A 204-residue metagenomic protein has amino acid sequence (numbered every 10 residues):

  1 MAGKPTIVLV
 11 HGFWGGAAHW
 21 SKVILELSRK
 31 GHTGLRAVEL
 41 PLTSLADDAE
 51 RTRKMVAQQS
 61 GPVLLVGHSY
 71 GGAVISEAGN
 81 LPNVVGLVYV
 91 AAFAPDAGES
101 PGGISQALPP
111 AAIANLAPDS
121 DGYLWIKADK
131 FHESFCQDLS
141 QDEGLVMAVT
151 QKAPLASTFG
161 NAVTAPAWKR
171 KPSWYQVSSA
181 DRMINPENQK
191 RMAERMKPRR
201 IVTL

Functional and structural regions predicted by a protein language model:
A2-A46, V63, E77: Conserved HGGG/HGGXW glycine-rich cap/lid loop of the alpha/beta-hydrolase fold
A46-V63: Conserved acidic catalytic loop of the alpha/beta-hydrolase fold
D48-A49, K152-L204: Conserved serine/cysteine hydrolase catalytic core
V66-G71, I75: Gly/Ala-rich beta-loop-alpha elbow adjacent to hydrolase catalytic centers
N80-A128, L155-T164, I184, K190: Flexible "cap/lid" loop of the alpha/beta hydrolase fold
D129-D138: Helix-loop "lid/cap" segments that line or gate small-molecule binding pockets
